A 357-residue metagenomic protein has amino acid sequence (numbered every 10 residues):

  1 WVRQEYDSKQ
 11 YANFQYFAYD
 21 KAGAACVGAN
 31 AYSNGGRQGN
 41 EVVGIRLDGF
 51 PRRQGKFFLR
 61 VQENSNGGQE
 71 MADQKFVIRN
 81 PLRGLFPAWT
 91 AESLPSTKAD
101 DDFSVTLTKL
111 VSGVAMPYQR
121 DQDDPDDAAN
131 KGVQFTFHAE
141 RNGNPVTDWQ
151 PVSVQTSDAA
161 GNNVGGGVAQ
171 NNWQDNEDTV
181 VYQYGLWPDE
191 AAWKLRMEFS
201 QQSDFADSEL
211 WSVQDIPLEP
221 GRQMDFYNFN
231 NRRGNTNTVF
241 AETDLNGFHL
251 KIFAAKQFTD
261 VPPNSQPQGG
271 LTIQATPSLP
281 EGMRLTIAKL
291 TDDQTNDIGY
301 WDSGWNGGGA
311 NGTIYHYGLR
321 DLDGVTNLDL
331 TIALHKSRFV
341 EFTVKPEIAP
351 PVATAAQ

Functional and structural regions predicted by a protein language model:
W1-Q357: Alpha-helical, hydrophobic structural elements that either
